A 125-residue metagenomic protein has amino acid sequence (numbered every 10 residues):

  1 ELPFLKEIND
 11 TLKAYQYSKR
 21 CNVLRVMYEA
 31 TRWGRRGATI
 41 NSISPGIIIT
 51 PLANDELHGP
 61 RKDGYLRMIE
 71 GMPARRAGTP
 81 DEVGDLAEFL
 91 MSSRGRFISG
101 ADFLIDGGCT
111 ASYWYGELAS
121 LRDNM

Functional and structural regions predicted by a protein language model:
E1-D10, N54, H58-G59, L118-R122: Conserved mid-core segment of classical short-chain dehydrogenase/reductases
E1-G37, P45-T50: Catalytic loop of short-chain dehydrogenase/reductase
E7, A14-Y15, R20-V23, S42 (+2 more regions): C-terminal helical subdomain
T31-R35, I49, A74, F89 (+1 more regions): Conserved amphipathic alpha-helical interaction elements at protein-protein interfaces in regulatory, energy-coupling
P45-G46, T50-P51, A101, G108: Proline-glycine-enriched beta-turn/loop adjacent to the NAD(P) cofactor-binding site in Rossmann-like oxidoreductases
I47-L57, W114: Short beta-loop-alpha junction of Rossmann-like oxidoreductase domains
E88, S99-M125: Short C-terminal tail/terminal secondary-structure segment of NAD(P)H-dependent dehydrogenase/reductase domains
